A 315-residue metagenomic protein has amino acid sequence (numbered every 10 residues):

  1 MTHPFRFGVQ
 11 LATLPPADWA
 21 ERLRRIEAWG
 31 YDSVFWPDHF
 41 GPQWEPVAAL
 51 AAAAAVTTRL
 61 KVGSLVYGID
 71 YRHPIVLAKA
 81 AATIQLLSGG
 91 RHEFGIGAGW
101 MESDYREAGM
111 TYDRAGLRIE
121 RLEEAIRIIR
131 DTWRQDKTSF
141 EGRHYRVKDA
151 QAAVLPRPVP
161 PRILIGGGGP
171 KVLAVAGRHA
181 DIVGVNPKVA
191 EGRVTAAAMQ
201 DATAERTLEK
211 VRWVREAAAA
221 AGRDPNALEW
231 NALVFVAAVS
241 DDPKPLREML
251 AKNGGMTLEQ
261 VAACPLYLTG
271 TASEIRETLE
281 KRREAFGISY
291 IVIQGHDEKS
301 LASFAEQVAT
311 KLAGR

Functional and structural regions predicted by a protein language model:
M1-R315: Active-site-adjacent structural elements that line small-molecule/cofactor binding pockets in enzymes
